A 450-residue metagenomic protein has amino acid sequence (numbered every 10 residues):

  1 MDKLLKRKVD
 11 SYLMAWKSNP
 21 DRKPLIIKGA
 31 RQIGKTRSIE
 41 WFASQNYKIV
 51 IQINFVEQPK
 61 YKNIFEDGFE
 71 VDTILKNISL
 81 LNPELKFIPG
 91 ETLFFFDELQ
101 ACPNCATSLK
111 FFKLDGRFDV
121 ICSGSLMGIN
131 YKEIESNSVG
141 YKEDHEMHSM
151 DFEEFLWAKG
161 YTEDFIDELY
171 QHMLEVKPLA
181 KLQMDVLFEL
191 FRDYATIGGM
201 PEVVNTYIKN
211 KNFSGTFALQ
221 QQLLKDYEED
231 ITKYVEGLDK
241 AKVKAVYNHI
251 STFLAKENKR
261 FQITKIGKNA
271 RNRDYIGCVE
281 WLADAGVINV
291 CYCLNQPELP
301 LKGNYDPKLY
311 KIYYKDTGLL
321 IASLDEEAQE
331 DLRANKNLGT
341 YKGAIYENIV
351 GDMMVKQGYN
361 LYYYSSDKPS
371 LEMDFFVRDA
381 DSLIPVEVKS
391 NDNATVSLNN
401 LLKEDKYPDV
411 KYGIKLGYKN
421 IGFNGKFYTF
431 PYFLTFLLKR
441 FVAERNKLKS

Functional and structural regions predicted by a protein language model:
M1-S18: N-terminal pre-Walker A segment at the start of P-loop NTPase domains
K35: Conserved lysine of the Walker
S38, F42: Hydrophobic positions on the alpha1 helix immediately C-terminal to the Walker A/P-loop
Q58-G90: Short glycine-rich substrate-engagement loop in P-loop NTPases that contacts/grips substrate
F95, D119-S125, E146: Structural recognition of the conserved hydrophobic beta-strand(s) that form the central parallel beta-sheet of P-loop
V120, V350, M354, M373-D392 (+1 more regions): Conserved catalytic cores of phosphodiester-cleaving nucleases, focusing on short active-site segments
K132-A255: Interdomain motor-coupling "hinge/lid" segment immediately C-terminal to the ATP-binding subdomain of NTP-driven enzymes
N205-R378: Accessory nucleic acid-recognition modules appended to NTPase machines
